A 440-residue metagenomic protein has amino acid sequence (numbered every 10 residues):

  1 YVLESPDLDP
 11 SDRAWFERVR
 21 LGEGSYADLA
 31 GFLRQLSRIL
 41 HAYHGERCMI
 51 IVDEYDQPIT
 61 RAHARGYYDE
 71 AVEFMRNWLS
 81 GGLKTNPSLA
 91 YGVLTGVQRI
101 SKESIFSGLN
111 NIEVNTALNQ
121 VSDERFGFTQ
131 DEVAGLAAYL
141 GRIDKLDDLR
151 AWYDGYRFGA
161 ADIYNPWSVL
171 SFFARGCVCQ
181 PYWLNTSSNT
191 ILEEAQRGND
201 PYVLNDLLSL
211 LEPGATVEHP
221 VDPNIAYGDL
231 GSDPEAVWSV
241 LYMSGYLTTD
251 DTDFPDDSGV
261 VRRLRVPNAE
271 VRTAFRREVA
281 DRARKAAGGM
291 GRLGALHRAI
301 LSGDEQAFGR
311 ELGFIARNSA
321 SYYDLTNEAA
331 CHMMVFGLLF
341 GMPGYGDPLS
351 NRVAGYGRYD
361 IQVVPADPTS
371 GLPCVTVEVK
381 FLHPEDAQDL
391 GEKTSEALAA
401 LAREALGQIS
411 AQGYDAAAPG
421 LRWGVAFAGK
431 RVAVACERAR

Functional and structural regions predicted by a protein language model:
Y1-C48: P-loop NTPase nucleotide-binding core
F32-H41, E70-A90, A411-Y414: Substrate-engagement module of ASCE P-loop NTPases
A42-E46, R65, G81-A90, R142-I143 (+3 more regions): Secondary-structure transition/capping motifs at alpha-helix termini and the adjoining loop/turn into the next element
H44-D69: Conserved P-loop NTPase "ATPase switch" module shared by AAA+ and STAND
M49-D53, N77, A90-V97: Structural recognition of the conserved hydrophobic beta-strand(s) that form the central parallel beta-sheet of P-loop
Q57-T60, K84, I100: Residues immediately C-terminal
S101-G108, N115-F172, D206-L207: Amphipathic alpha-helical segments of the small helical/lid subdomains adjacent to P-loop NTPase cores
I112-E113, Y164-G413, A428, V432-R440: Extended alpha-helical interface modules used as scaffolds for assembling large macromolecular complexes
